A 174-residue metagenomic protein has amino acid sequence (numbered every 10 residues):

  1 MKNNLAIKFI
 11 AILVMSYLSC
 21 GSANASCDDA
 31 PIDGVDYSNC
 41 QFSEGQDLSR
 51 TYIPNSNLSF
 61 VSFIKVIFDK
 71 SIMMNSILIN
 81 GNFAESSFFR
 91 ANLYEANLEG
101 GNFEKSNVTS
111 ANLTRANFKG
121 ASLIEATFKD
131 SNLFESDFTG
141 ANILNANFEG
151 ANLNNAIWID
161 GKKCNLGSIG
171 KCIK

Functional and structural regions predicted by a protein language model:
M1, M15, M73-M74: Detector for methionine-enriched segments
M1-I10: Bacterial N-terminal signal peptides that target proteins for export
I10-C20: Bacterial N-terminal signal peptides
A23-K174: Tandem repeat scaffolds
